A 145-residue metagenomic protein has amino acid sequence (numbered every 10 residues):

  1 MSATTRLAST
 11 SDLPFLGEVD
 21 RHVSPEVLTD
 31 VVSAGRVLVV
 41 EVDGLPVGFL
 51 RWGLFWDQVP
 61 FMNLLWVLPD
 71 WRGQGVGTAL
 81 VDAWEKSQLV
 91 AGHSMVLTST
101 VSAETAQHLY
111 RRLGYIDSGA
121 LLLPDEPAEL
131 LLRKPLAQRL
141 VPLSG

Functional and structural regions predicted by a protein language model:
A3, L7-L64, L68, V81-D82 (+4 more regions): Acetyl-CoA-dependent GNAT
L65-R72, T100-V101: A short, internal acetyl-CoA/4′-phosphopantetheine-binding micro-motif in the GNAT/acyltransferase core
G75: Conserved G/P- and acidic residue-centered "switch" motifs that form tight phosphate/ATP-binding loops in soluble
L80, E104-A106: Conserved short alpha-helix immediately C-terminal to the canonical SAM/SAH-binding motif I of Rossmann-like
Q88-V101: Conserved GNAT acetyl-CoA-binding A-motif
L97-S99, I116-L131: Conserved catalytic-core motifs of GNAT/GCN5-like acyltransferases
Y110, Y115: Conserved active-site tyrosine of GNAT-family acetyltransferases
A137-L143: Short, charged/polar, Gly/Pro-enriched secondary-structure boundary elements
